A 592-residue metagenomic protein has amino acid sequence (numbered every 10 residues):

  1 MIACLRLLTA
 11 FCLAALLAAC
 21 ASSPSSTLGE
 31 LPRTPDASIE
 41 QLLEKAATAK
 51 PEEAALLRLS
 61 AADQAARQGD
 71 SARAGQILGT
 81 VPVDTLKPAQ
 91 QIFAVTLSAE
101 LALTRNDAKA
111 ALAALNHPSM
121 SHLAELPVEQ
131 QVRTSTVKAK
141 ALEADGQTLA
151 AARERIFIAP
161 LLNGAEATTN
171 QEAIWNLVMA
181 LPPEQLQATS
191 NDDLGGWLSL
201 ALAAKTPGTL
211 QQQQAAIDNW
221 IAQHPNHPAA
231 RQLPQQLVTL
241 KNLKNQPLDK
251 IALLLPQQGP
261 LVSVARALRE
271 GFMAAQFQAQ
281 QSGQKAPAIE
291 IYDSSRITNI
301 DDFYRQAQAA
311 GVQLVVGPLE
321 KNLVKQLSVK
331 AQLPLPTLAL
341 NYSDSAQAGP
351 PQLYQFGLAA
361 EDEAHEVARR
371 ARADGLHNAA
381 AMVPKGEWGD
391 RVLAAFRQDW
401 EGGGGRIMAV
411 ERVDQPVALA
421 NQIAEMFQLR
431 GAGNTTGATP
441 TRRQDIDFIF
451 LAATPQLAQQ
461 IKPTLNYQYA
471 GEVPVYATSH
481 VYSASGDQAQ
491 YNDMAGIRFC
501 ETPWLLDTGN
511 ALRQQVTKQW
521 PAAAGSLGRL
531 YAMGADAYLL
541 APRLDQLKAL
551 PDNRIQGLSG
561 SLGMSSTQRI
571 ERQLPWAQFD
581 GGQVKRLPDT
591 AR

Functional and structural regions predicted by a protein language model:
L16-D36: Bacterial Sec signal peptide processing site at the extreme N-terminus
R33-V238: Alpha-helical protein-protein interaction scaffolds
V264-L268, S282-S345: Beta-alpha junction/loop-to-helix N-cap segments that form part of ligand/metal-binding clefts
A279-S294, P350-Y354, E401-Q422: Short beta-strand elements in bilobed, periplasmic/extracellular small-molecule ligand-binding domains
Q308-E320, T337-L340, N378-P384, G433-P455 (+1 more regions): Periplasmic-binding protein-like
L314-A381, K385-V410: Extracytoplasmic ligand/sensor domains, especially the bilobed periplasmic-binding protein
I446, K462-A535: Extracellular/periplasmic periplasmic-binding protein-like sensory domains
K518-R586: Segments of small-molecule ligand-sensing domains
